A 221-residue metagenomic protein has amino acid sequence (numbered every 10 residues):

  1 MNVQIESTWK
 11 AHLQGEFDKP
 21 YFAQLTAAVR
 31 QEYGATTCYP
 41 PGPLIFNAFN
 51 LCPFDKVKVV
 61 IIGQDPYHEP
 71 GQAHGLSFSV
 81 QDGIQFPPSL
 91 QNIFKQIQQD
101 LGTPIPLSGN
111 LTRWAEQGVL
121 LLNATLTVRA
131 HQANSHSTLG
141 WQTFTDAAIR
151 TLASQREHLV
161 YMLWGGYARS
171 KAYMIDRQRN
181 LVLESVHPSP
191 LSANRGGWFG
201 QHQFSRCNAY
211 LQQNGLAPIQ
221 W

Functional and structural regions predicted by a protein language model:
M1-L13: Generic N-terminal amphipathic, Lys/Arg-enriched alpha-helix
V3, G15-V160, Y167-S170, I175 (+4 more regions): A polyanion-binding, active-site-adjacent surface
W198: C-terminal substrate-binding/active-site "lid" region of AdoMet-derived donor-dependent transferases
